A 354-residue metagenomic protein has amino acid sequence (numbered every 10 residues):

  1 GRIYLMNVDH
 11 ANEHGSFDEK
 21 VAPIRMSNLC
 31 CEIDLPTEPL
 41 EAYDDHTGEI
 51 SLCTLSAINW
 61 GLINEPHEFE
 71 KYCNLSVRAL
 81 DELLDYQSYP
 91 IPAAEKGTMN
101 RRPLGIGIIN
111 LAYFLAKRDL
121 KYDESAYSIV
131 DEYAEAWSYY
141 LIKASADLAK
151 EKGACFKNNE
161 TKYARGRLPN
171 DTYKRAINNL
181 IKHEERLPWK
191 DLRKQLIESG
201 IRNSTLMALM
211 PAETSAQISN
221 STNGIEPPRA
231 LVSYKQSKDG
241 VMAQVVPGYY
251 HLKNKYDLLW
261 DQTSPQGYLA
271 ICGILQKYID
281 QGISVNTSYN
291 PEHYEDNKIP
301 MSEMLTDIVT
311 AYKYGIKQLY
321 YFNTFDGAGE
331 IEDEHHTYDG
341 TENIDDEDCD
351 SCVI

Functional and structural regions predicted by a protein language model:
R2-T98, I108-R118, S221-T222, P228-Y256: Function-dense linear segments that define catalytic or interfacial modules in macromolecule-processing proteins
Y4-M6, N12-D18, G61-N64, Y113 (+6 more regions): Flexible loop/turn segments at secondary-structure boundaries
M6, R25-N28, I50-C53, H67-A79 (+10 more regions): Generic recognition of stable, solvent-exposed alpha-helical segments in well-folded globular domains
E19, P103-I106, W137, R167-I177 (+3 more regions): Short glycine/threonine-rich loop-to-helix capping motif typified by GTGT followed within a few residues by an Asp-Pro
C31-T37, L80, L84-D85, K182-R186 (+3 more regions): Catalytic alpha/beta core of large soluble enzyme barrels
C73-E95, K121-A212, S284: Internal maturation/activation junctions in enzymes
D339-E347: Intrinsically disordered, low-complexity regulatory segments in eukaryotic proteins
